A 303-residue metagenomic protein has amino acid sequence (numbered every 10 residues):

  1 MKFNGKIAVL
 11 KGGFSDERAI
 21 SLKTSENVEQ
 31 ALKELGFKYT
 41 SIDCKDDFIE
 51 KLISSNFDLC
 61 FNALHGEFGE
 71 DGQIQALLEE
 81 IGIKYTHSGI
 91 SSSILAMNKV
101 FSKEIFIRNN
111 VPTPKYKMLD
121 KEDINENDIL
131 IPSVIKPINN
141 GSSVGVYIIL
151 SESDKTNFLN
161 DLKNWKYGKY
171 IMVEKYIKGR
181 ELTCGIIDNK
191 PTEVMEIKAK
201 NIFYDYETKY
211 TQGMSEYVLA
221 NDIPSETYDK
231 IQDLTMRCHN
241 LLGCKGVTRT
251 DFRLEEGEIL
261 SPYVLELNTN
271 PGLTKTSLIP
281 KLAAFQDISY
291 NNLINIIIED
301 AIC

Functional and structural regions predicted by a protein language model:
M1-K11, S54, L95-G179: Active-site nucleotide/adenylate-binding loops and adjacent lid/helix of ATP-dependent enzymes
M1-S91, L95-M97, F101, D120-N125 (+2 more regions): ATP-binding N-terminal substructure of ATP-dependent carboxylate-amine bond-forming enzymes
Y39, K84-Y85, T113, S133 (+1 more regions): Hydrophobic beta-strand scaffold residues
S143, K200, N268-L282: Glycine-rich phosphate/pyrophosphate-binding beta-alpha loops
S153-D233, L254, E258-Y263: Phosphate-binding site of ATP-dependent enzymes
K175, H239-L273, A283: Conserved metal-phosphate-binding beta-hairpin within the catalytic cores of diverse ATP-dependent phosphoryl-transfer
E196-T248, L278-C303: Active-site "cap" helix and flanking loop/linker of ATP-utilizing ligase/carboxylase catalytic domains
